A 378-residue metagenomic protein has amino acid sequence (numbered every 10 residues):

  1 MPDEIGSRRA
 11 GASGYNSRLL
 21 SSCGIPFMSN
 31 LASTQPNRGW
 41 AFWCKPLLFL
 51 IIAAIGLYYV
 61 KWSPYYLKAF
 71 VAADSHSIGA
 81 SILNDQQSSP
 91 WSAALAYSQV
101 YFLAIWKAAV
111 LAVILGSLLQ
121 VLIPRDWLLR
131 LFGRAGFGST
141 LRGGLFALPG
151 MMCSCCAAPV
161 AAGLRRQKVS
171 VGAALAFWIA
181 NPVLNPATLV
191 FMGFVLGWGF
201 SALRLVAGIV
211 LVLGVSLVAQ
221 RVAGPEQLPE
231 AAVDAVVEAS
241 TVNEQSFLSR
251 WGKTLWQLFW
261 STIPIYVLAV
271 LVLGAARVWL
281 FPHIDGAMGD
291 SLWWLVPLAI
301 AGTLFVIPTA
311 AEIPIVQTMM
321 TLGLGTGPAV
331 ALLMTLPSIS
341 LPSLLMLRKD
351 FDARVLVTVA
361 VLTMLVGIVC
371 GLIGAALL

Functional and structural regions predicted by a protein language model:
P2, A12-S13, S17: Short, low-complexity intrinsically disordered segments enriched in A/P/G/S/L with frequent Arg, especially at protein
C23-I51, L67-S89, G224-T254: Intrinsically disordered, low-complexity non-transmembrane regions of multi-pass membrane transporters
C44-K68, R130, R134, S139 (+2 more regions): Juxtamembrane and boundary regions of transmembrane helices in multi-pass small-molecule transporters and channels
F49-S89, L111-P124, Q220, S240-V242 (+1 more regions): Structural signal for alpha-helical transmembrane segments and their membrane-water exit/capping regions in multi-pass
L95, A112, L122-F132, L248-T326: Transmembrane helical segments that form the transport core of multi-pass membrane transport proteins
A108, A112, G116, S139 (+11 more regions): Alpha-helical transmembrane segments in multi-pass membrane proteins
G116, Q120, L211-A219, L273 (+4 more regions): Alpha-helical transmembrane segments of multipass membrane proteins
A147-L205, F281-V355: Membrane-interfacial helix-loop connectors
